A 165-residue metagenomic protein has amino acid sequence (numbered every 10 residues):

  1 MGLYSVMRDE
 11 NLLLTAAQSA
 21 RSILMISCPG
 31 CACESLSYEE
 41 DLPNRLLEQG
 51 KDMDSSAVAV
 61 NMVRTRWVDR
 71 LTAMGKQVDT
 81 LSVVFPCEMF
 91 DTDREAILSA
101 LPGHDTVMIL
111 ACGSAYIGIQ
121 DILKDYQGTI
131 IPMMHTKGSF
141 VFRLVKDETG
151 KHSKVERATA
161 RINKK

Functional and structural regions predicted by a protein language model:
M1-K165: Iron-sulfur-associated redox domains of electron-transfer enzymes in respiratory and anaerobic energy metabolism
